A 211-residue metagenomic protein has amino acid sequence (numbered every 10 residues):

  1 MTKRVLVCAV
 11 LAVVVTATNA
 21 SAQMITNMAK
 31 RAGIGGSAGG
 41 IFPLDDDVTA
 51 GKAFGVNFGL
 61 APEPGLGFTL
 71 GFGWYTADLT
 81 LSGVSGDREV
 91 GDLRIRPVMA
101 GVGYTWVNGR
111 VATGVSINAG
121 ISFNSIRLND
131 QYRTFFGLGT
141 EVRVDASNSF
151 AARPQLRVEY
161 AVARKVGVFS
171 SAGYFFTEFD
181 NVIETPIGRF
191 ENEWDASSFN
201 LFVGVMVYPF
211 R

Functional and structural regions predicted by a protein language model:
M1-V7: Bacterial N-terminal signal peptides that target proteins for export
V13-V14, T18-G35, A112, P209-R211: Outer-membrane beta-barrel biogenesis signature
Q23, G59-L138, V144-Q155, Y160-V166 (+1 more regions): Gram-negative (and chloroplast) outer-membrane scaffold detector with strong preference for beta-barrel transmembrane
I25-F42, A196-L201: Transmembrane beta-strand segments of Gram-negative outer membrane beta-barrel proteins
A32-L44, F68-Y75, F175: Transmembrane beta-strand segments that form the barrel wall of outer-membrane beta-barrel proteins
S37-N57, D78, S147, F190: Surface-exposed strand-loop-strand hairpins of Gram-negative outer-membrane beta-barrel proteins
N118, S171-G173: Short, well-ordered beta-to-alpha junction loops that form the rim of enzyme active sites and present histidine/acidic
G173-W194: C-terminal/domain-terminus segments
